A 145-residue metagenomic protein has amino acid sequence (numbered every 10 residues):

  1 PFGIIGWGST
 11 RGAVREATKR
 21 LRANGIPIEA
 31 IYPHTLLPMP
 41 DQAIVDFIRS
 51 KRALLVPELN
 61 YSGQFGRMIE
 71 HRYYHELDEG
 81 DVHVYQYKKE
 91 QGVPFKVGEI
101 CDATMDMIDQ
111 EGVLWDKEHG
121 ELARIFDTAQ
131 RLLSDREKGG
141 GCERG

Functional and structural regions predicted by a protein language model:
P1-P27, L37-I44: Redox- and metal-dependent alpha/beta enzyme cores, enriched for Fe-S-associated oxidoreductases and cofactor-handling
W7-S9, P33, L59: Cofactor-binding loop segments of dinucleotide-utilizing enzymes, especially the Rossmann-like FAD- and NAD(P)+-binding
P27-E29, H83: Conserved beta-strand segments of alpha/beta enzyme cores
I31-P38, Q86-Q91: Short beta->alpha junction loops
R52-L59: Acidic beta-strand-to-loop metal/phosphate-binding motif
L59-G145: Peripheral docking tails and interdomain loops at the edges of cofactor- or intermediate-handling domains
